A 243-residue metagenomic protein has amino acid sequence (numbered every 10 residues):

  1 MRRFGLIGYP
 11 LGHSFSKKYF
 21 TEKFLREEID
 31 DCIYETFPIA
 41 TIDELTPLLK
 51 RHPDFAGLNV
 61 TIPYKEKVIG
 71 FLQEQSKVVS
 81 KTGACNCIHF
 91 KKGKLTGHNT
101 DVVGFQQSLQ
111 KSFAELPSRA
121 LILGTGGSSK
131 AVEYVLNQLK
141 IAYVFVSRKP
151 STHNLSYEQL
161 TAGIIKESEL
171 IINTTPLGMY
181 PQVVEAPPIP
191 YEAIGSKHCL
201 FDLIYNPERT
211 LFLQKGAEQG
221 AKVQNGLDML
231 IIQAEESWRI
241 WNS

Functional and structural regions predicted by a protein language model:
R2-S112: Phosphate/diphosphate ligand-binding glycine-rich loop within oxidoreductases
G8, N99-V102, L109, F113 (+2 more regions): Glycine-rich adenosine-cofactor-binding loop
V60-K67, S128, P176-M179, N206: Short glycine-rich anion-binding loops that position phosphate/pyrophosphate groups of nucleotides and phosphorylated
K91, F113-R119, I194-S196: Short helix-loop-beta connector
Q107-S108, K222-S243: Active-site capping/gating segments
Q138-L155: NAD(P)-binding Rossmann-fold cofactor-contacting core
H153-Q224: Rossmann-like adenosine-cofactor binding region
